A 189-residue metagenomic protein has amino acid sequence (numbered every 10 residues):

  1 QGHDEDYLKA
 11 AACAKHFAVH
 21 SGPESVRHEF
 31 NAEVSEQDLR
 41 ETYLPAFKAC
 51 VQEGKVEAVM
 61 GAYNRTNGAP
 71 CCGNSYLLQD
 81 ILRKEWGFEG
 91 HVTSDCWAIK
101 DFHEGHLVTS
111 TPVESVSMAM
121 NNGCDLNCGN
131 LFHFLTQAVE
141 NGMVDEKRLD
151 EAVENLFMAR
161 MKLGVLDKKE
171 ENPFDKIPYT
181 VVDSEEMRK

Functional and structural regions predicted by a protein language model:
Q1-K189: Glycoside hydrolase catalytic-domain context in secreted enzymes
